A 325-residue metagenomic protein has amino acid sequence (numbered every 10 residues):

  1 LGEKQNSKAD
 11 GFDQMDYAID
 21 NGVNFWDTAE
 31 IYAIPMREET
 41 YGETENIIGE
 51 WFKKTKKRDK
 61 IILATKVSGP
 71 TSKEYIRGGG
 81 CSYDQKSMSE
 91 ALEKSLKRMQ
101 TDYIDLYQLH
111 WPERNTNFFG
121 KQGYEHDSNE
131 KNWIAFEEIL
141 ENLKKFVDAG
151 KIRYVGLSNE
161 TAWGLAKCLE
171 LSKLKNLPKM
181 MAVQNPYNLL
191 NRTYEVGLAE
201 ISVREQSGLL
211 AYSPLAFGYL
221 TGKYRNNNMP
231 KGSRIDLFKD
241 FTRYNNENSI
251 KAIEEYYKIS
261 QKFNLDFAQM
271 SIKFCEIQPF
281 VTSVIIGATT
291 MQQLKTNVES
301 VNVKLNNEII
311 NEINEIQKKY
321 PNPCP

Functional and structural regions predicted by a protein language model:
L1-A9, Y75-K86, D127-I134: Active-site mouth loops of central-metabolism enzymes
L1-K66, K86-S89, D102: N-terminal binding-site loop/beta-alpha segment at the start of enzyme catalytic domains that lines or forms
K8-D10, P112-E315: Beta/alpha (TIM)-barrel catalytic core signal, keyed to glycine-rich beta->alpha loops juxtaposed to Asp/Glu that bind
I34-E39, G69-Y83, N115-E125: Surface-exposed, active-site-proximal loop segments in enzymatic domains
N46-F52, L92-L96, L143, L165-K173: Short, well-ordered amphipathic alpha-helices
D59-T71, V183-Y187: A short, structured active-site edge motif that brings together acidic residues
S87-Y107, K173: CE4/NodB-like, metal-dependent polysaccharide N-deacetylase domain that modifies extracellular/periplasmic N-acetylated
